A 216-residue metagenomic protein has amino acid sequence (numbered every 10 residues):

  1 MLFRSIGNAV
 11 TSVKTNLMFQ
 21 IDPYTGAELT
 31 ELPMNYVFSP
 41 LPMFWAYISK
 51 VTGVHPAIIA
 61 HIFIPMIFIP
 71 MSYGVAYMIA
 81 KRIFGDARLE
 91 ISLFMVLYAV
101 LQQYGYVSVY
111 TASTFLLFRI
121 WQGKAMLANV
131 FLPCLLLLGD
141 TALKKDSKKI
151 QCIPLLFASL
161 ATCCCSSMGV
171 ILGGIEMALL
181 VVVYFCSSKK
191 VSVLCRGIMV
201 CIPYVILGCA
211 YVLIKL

Functional and structural regions predicted by a protein language model:
M1-Q103, V109-W121, M126, V130: Active-site lumenal/periplasmic loops and adjacent helix-entry segments of GT-C-fold, multi-pass membrane
I69, A128-L136, L172, E176: Hydrophobic core segments of transmembrane alpha-helices in multi-pass, intramembrane catalytic enzymes
R88-F94, K148-L155, V193-V200: Membrane-interfacial loop-to-transmembrane alpha-helix junctions, especially the N-terminal start
L132-Q151: Membrane-interface transmembrane helices that cradle and orient dolichyl/undecaprenyl
Q151-S167: Membrane-interface alpha helices of multi-pass inner-membrane proteins
G173-I202: Perimembrane helix-loop-helix junctions
G197-L216: Membrane-lumen/periplasm interface segments of specific transmembrane helices in polyprenyl phosphate-linked
